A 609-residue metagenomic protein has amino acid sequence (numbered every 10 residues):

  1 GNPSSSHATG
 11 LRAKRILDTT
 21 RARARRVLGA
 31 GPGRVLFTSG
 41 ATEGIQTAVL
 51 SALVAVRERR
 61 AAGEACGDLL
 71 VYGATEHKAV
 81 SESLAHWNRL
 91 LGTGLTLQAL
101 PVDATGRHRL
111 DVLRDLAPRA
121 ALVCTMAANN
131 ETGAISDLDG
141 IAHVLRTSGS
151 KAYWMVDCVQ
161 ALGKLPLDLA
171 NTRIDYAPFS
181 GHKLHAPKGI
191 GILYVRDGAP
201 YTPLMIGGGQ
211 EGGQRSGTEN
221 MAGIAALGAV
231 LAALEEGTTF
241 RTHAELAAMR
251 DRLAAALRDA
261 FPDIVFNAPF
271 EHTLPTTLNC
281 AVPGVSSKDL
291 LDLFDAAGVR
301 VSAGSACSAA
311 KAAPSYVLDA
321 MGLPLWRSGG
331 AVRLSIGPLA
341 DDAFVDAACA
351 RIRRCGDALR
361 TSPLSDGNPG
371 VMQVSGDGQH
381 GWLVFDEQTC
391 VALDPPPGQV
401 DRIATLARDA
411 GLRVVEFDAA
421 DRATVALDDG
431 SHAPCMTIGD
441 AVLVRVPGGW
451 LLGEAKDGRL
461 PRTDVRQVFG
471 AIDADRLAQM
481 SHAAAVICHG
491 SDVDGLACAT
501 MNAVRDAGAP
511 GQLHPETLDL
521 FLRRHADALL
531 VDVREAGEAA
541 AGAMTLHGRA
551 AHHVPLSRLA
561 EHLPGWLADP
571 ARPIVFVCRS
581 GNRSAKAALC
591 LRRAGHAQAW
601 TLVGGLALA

Functional and structural regions predicted by a protein language model:
G1-N368, D377: Pyridoxal 5′-phosphate
R109-R119, R402-D409, V444, F521-L522 (+1 more regions): Short amphipathic alpha-helix with an adjacent loop that forms part of the alpha/beta core around
L116-V123, Q388, A526-A528, A571-P573: Short acidic/histidine-rich motifs immediately flanking catalytic phosphotransfer sites in two-component signaling
T361-W382, D492-G548: Flexible, polar/low-complexity N-terminal or interdomain linker segments that lie immediately upstream of folded
N368-D409, V442-G470, Q479: Conserved beta-strand hairpin/beta-sheet module of binuclear metal-dependent hydrolase folds, prominently
Q399-T437, V486: Active-site metal-binding motif and surrounding structural segment of the metallo-beta-lactamase
F417-A420, L556, L563-A609: Catalytic cysteine-centered active loop of the rhodanese-like fold, especially the PTP/DSP P-loop
D429, I438-P510: Metallo-beta-lactamase
